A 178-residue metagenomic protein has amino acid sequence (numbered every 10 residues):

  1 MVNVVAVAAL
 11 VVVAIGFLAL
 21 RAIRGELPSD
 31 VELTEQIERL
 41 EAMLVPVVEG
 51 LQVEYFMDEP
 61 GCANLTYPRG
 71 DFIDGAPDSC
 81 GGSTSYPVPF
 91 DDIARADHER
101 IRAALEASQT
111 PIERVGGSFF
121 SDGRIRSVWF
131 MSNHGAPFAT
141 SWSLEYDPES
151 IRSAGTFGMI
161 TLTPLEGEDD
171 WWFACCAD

Functional and structural regions predicted by a protein language model:
M1-V11: N-terminal Sec-pathway targeting helices
V7, I15-F17, S141: Generic N-terminal initiation segments characterized by hydrophobic and/or small/turn-forming residues
A9, A19, G50, N64 (+2 more regions): Acidic/proline-rich low-complexity IDRs
A14-A96: N-terminal export/targeting and maturation segments
G70-L165, A174-A177: Short, solvent-exposed recognition patches
D169-D170: Glycine-centered positions within short beta-strands or beta-hairpins
